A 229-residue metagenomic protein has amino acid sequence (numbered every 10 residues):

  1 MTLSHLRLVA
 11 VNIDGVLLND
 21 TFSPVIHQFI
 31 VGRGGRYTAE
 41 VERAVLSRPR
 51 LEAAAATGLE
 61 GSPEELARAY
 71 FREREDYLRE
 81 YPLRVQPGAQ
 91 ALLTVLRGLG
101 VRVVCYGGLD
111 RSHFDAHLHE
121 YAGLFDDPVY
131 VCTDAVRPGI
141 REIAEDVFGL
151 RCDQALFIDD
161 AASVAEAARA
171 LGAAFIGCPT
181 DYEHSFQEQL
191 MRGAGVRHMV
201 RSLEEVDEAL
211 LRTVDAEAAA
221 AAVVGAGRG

Functional and structural regions predicted by a protein language model:
M1-A44, E60-G61: Active-site neighborhood of HAD-like aspartate-dependent phosphohydrolases
M1-R7, R111-G229: Asp-based, Mg2+/Mn2+-dependent phosphohydrolase catalytic module
S23-H27, S47-A55, R111: An amphipathic alpha-helix signature
G35, V101, A173: Short glycine/serine/threonine/alanine-rich loop segments
E65-E75, E120, L124-F125: Short, basic/glycine-rich phosphate-binding loops at helix/coil junctions that contact nucleotide phosphates
E75-C105, D115, R137-P138: Short, acidic loop-to-helix structural element flanking the phosphoryl-transfer center in phosphate-processing enzymes
G107-L109: Conserved phosphate-coupling serine/threonine residues in phosphotransfer and NTP-handling enzymes
